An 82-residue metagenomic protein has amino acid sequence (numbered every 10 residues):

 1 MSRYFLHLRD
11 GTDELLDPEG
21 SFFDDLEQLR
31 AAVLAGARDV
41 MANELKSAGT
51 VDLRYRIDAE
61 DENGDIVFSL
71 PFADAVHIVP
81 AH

Functional and structural regions predicted by a protein language model:
M1-D17: Short aromatic-glycine-(Arg/Gly/Cys) micro-motifs in beta-strand/loop hairpins
S2, E19, V51-Y55: A generic structural signal for short beta-strands and their flanking turns/coil linkers
E14, A48-V51: Short loop/turn motifs at secondary-structure junctions and domain boundaries
L15, E19, I66-F68: Short beta-strand segments
R30-K46: Charged, amphipathic alpha-helical segments
T50, R54-H82: C-terminal structural segments of small proteins and small subunits
